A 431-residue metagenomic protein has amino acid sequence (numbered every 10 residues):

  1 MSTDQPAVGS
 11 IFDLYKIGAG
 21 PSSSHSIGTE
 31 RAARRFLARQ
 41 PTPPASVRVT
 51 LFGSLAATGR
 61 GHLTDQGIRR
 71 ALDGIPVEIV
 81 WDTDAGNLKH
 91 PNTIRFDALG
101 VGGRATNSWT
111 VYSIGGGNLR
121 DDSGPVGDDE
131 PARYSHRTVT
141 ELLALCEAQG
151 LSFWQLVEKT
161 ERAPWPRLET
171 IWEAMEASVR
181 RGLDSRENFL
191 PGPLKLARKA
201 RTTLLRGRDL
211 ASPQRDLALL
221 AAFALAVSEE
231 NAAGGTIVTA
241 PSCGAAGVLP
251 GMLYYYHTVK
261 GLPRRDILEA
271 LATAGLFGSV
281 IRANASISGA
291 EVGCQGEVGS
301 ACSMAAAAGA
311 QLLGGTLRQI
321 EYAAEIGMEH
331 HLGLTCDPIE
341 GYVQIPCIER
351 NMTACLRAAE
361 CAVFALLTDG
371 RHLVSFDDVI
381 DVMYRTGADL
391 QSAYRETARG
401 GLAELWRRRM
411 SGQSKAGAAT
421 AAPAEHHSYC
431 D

Functional and structural regions predicted by a protein language model:
S2-A7, F12-K16, E30-L55, G61 (+8 more regions): Non-transmembrane, aqueous-exposed alpha-helical and coiled segments at domain scale
L14, G18, L220-S228, A270-G278 (+3 more regions): Short alpha-helical scaffolding segments that buttress acidic/His motifs in well-ordered protein cores
Y15-A33, A233-M252, C294-C302: Conserved phosphate/anionic-ligand binding catalytic regions in large, soluble enzymes, centered on
S26-R39, P250-G261, A306-G314: Alpha-helical support elements that line or immediately flank enzyme active sites and cofactor-binding pockets
S46-D82, E269-L313, L317-A323, E329-C361: A structural-propensity feature for long, helix-poor, extended segments
G74-D209, L219: C-terminal regulatory domains involved in ligand/effector binding and gene-expression control
P166, E176-G289, G293, G401-D431: Accessory "access/gating" subregions that flank catalytic or transport cores
G309-D431: Functionally critical mobile loop/hinge segments
